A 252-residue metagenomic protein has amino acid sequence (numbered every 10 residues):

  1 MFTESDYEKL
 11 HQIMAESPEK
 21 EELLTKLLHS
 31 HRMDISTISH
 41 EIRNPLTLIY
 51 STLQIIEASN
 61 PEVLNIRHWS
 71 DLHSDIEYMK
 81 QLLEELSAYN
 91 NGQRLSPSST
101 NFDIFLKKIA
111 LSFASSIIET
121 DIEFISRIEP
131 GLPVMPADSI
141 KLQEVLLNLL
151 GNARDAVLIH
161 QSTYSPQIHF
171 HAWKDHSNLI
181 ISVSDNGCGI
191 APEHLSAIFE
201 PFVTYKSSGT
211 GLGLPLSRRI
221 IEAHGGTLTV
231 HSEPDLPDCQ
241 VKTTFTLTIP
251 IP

Functional and structural regions predicted by a protein language model:
M1-S30: Conserved signal-transmission helix
F2, I66-S116: Conserved DHp (HisKA) dimerization/phosphotransfer helix of two-component histidine kinases, i.e., the long coiled-coil
I118, E123-P133: Conserved catalytic submotifs in the C-terminal HATPase_c
Y164-S177: Short beta-strand/loop element within the Bergerat-fold HATPase_c
I190-P201: Short conserved segment of the HATPase_c
G213, S217: Short alpha-helical Gxxx[C/S/T] motif in the catalytic ATP-binding
G226, V230-E233: Conserved glycine-rich
